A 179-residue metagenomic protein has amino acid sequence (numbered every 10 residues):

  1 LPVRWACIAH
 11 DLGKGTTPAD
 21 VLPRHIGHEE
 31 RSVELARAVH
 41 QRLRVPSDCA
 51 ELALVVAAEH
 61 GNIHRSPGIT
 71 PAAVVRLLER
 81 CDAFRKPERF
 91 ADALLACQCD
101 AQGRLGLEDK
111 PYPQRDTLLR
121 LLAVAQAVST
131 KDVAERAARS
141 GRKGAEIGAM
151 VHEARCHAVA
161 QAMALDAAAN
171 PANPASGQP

Functional and structural regions predicted by a protein language model:
L1-E108: Divalent metal-dependent catalytic cores for phosphoryl transfer on phosphate-bearing substrates
P87-P179: Charged substrate- and nucleic-acid-binding regions of tRNA-handling and nucleotidyl-transfer enzymes, centered on
